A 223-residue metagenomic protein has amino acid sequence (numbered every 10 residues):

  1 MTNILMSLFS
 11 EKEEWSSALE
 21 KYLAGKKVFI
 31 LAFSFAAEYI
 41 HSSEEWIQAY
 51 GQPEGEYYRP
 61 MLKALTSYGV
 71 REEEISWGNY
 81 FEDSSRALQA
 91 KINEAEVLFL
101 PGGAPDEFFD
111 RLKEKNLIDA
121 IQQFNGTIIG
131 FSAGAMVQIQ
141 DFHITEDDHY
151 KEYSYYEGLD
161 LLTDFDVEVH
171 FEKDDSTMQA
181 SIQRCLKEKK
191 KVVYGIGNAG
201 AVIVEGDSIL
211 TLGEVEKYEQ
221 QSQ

Functional and structural regions predicted by a protein language model:
M1-G25, I30-G55, I144-Q223: C-terminal and late-domain segments of enzyme folds
L5, E74, F99-L100, I129-F131 (+1 more regions): General beta-strand structural signal in soluble alpha/beta enzymes
E11, Y57, Y80-D83: Short secondary-structure boundary/capping elements
P60-E72: Short helix-loop-beta junction
A64, K91, A120, R184-C185: Alpha-helical scaffold elements within enzyme catalytic domains, especially in hydrolases
V70-T127: Flexible gly/pro-rich beta->alpha loop and the following alpha-helix that scaffold active-site loops
P101, E107-D110, L117-K173: Class I SAM-dependent methyltransferase SAM-binding "motif I" and its flanking Rossmann-like core
